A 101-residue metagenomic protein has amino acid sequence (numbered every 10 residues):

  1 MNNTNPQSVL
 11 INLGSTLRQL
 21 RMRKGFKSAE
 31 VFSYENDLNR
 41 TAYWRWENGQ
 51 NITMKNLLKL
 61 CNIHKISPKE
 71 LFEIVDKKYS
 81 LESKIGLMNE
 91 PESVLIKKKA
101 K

Functional and structural regions predicted by a protein language model:
M1-K24: A short, Lys/Arg-rich alpha-helix, primarily the initiator
M1-S8, E73-K101: Short, charged recognition helix plus adjacent turn of helix-turn-helix-like nucleic-acid-binding domains
R21, S33, C61: The alpha-helix within a helix-turn-helix
G25-R45: Short alpha-helical DNA-recognition segment
N39-A42, T53, S67: Short coil turns linking two alpha-helices in DNA-binding domains
W46-E47, H64, V75: DNA major-groove recognition helix of helix-turn-helix
K55-L71: DNA major-groove recognition helix of helix-turn-helix/homeodomain DNA-binding modules
